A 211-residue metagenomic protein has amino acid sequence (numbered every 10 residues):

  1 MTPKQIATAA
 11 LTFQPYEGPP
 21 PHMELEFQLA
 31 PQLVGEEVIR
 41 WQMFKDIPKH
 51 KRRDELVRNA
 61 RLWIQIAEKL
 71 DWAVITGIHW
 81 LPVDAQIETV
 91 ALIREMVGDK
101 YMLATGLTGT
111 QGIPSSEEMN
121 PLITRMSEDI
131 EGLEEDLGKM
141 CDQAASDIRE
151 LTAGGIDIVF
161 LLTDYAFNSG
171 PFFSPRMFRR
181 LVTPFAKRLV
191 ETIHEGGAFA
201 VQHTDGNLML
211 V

Functional and structural regions predicted by a protein language model:
M1-E37, W41, K45-L62, E68 (+1 more regions): Active-site loop segments of alpha/beta catalytic cores
